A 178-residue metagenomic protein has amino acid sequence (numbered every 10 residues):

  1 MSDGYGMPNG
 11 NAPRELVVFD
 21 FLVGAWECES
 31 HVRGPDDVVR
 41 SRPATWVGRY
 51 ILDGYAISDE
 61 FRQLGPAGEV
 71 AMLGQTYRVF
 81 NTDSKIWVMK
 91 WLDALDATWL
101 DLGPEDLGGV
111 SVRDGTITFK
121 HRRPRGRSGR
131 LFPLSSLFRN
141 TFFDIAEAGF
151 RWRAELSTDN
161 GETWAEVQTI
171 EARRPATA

Functional and structural regions predicted by a protein language model:
M1-A178: Hydrophobic small-molecule pocket/channel-lining residues, especially in calycin-type beta-barrels
